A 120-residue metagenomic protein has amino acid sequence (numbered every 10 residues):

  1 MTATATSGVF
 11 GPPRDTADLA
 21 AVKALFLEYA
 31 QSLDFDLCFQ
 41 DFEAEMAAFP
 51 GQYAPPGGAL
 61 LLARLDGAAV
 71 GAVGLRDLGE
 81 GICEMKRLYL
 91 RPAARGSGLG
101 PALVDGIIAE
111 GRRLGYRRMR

Functional and structural regions predicted by a protein language model:
M1-A5, Y53: Short, conserved catalytic or adaptor-binding loops enriched in Gly and charged residues
T6-F10: Extreme N-terminal starter segment of soluble prokaryotic enzymes
P13-K86, R91-P92, V104-G106, E110 (+1 more regions): Acetyl-CoA-dependent GNAT
S97, P101, D105: Residues forming the Rossmann-fold NAD(P)(H) cofactor-binding site
R117: Short acidic/polar active-site loop segments enriched in Thr and Asp
